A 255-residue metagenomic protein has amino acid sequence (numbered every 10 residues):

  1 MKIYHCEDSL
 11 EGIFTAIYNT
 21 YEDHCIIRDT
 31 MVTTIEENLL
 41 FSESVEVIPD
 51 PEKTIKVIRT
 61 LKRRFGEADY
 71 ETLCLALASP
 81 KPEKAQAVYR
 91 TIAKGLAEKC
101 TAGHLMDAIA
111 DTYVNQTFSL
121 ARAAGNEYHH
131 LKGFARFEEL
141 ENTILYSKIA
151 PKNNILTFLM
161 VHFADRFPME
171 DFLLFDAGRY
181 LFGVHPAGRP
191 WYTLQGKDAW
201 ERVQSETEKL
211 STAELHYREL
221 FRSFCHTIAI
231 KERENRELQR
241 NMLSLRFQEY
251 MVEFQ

Functional and structural regions predicted by a protein language model:
M1-K53: N-terminal ordered "arm"
I3-E11, E43, V47, D107-A110 (+2 more regions): Short, charged/polar micro-motifs that form catalytic or ligand-binding hotspots
G12-D23, R90-K94, V161-D165, E219-H226: Short, hydrophobic/amphipathic alpha-helical patches that form generic packing surfaces within helical domains
M31-K132: Charged, alpha-helical interface segments at or near domain boundaries
I48-K53, P190-R202: Acidic, Ser/Thr-rich peripheral helices and adjacent loops at domain boundaries
E71-A76, A177-G178, R233-R240: Short coil/turn segments at secondary-structure boundaries
G103-G196: Internal, well-folded beta-alpha domain core
D171, F182-G183, A187, K197 (+1 more regions): Long, compositionally biased intrinsically disordered terminal regions
